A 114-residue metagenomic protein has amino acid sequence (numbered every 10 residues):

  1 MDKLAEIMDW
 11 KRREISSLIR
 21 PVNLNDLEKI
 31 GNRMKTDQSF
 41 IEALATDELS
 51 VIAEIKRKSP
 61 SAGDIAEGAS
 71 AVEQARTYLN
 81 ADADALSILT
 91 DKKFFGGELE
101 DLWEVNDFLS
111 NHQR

Functional and structural regions predicted by a protein language model:
D2-A66: An N-cap/entry alpha-helix motif that binds or orients negatively charged groups
A5, A75-R76, W103: Alpha-helical segments flanking ligand/cofactor-binding loops in enzyme cores
N23-N25, N32, N80, N106 (+1 more regions): Detector for Asparagine
K35-I52, G96-R114: Alpha-helix-loop-beta-strand connector modules within alpha/beta enzyme cores
R57-S59, T90-F94: Active-site-proximal loop/turn and secondary-structure-junction residues that shape catalytic pockets, frequently
A66-S70, F94-G97: Short secondary-structure boundary/capping elements
E67-L89, F108-H112: Alpha/beta enzyme core
